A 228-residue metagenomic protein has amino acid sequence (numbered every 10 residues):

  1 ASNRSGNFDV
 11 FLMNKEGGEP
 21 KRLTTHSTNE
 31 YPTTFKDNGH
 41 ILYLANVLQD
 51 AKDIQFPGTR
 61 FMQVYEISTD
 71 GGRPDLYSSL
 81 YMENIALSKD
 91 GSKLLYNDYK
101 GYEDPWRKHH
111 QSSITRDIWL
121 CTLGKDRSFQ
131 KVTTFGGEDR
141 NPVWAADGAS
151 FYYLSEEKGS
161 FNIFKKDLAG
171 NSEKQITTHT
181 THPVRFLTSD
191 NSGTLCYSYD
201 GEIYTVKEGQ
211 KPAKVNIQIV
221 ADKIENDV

Functional and structural regions predicted by a protein language model:
A1-F11, E19, T24-Y31, G39-Y65 (+9 more regions): A flexible loop/linker signature enriched in serine peptidases of the S9 family
T34, A86, V143, L187-T188: Conserved beta-strand position repeated across blades of beta-propeller domains
K36-N38, K89-D90, A146-D147, D190-N191: Residue-level detector of Asp-centered blade-edge/turn motifs that repeat once per structural unit in beta-propeller
